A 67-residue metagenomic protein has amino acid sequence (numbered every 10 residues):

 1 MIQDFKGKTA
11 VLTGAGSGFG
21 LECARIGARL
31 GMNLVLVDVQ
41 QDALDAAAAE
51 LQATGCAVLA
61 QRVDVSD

Functional and structural regions predicted by a protein language model:
M1-I2, Q52: A general structural signal for stabilizing positions within well-ordered secondary structure
I2-V35: Canonical Rossmann dinucleotide-binding motif of NAD(H)/NADP(H)-dependent dehydrogenases/reductases, specifically
G14, V37-Q40, V65: N-terminal Rossmann-fold cofactor-binding loop
F19, L44-A47, L51: Generic hydrophobic, amphipathic alpha-helix propensity
L30-A47: Conserved glycine-rich Rossmann-like NAD(P)H-binding loop of the short-chain dehydrogenase/reductase
L51-D67: Rossmann-fold cofactor-recognition segment
